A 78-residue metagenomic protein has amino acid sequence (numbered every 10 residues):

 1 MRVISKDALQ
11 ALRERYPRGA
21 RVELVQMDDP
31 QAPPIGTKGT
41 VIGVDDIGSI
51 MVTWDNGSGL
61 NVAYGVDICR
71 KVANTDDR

Functional and structural regions predicted by a protein language model:
R2-R78: Basic/aromatic-rich interaction segments and small domains that mediate binding to polyanionic partners
